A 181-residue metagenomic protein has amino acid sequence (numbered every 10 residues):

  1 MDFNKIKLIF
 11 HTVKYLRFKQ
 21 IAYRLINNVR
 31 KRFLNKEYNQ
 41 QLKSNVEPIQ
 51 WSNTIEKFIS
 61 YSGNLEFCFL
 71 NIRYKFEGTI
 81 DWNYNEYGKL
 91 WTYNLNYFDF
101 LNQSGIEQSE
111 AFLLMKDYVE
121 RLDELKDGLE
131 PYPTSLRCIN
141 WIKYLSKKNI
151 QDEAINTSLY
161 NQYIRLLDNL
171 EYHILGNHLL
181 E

Functional and structural regions predicted by a protein language model:
M1-E77: Extreme N-terminal leader/anchor segments
N4-L8, T12, N83, E120 (+1 more regions): A near-ubiquitous, low-amplitude feature marking generic local secondary-structure context
Y23-L42, V46, I80, L113 (+4 more regions): Generic detector of ordered, mature protein regions
C68-N83, W91, S109-D117: Short alpha-helical hairpin
K89-E181: Aromatic-lined, polymer-binding surfaces characteristic of secreted/periplasmic polysaccharide-degrading enzymes
